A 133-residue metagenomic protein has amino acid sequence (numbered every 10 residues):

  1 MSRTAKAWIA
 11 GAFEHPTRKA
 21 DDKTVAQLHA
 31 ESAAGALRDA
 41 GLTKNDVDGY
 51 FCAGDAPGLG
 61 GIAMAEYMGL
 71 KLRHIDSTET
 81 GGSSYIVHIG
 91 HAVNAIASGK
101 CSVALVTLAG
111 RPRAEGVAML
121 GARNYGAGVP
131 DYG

Functional and structural regions predicted by a protein language model:
M1-T80, N94-S98, L105-G133: Conserved "HGTGT" condensation-loop signature of ketosynthase/thiolase-family condensing enzymes that catalyze
V87: Active-site histidine-anchored catalytic micro-motif
